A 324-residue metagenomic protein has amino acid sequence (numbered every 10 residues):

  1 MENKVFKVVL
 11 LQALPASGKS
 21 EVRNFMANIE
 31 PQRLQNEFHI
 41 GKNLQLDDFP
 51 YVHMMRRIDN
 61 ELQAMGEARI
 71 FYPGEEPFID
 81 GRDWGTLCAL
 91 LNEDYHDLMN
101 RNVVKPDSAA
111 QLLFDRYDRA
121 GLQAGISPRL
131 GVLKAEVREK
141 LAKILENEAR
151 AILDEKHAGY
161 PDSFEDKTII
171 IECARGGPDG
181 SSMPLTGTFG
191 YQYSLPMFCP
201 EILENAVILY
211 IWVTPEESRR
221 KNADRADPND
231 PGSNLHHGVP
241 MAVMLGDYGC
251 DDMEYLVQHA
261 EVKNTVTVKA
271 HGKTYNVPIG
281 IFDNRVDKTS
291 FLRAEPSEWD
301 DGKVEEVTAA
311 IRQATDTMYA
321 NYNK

Functional and structural regions predicted by a protein language model:
M1-K324: Glycine-rich phosphate-binding loop of ATP-dependent small-molecule kinases
